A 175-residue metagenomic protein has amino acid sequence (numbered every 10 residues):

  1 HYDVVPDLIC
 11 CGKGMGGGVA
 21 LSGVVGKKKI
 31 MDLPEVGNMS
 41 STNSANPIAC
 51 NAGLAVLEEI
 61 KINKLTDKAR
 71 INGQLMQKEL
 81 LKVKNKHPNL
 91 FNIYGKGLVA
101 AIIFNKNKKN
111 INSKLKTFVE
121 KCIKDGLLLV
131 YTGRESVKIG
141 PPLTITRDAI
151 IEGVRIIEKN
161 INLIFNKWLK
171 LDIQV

Functional and structural regions predicted by a protein language model:
H1-V175: Conserved N-terminal phosphate-binding loop of PLP-dependent enzymes in the Aspartate aminotransferase
